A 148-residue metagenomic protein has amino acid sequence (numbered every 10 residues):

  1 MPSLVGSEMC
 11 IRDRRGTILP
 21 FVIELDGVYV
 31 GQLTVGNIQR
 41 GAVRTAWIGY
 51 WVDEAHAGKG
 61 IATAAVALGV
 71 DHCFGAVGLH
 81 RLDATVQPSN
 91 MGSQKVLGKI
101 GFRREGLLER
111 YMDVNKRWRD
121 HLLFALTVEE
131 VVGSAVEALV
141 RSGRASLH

Functional and structural regions predicted by a protein language model:
M1-G6, I11: Single conserved hydrophobic/aromatic residue that forms the stacking wall/gate of nucleotide- or nucleobase-binding
R12-G16, F102: Short loop/turn motifs at secondary-structure junctions and domain boundaries
P20-H148: Acyl-donor (CoA/ACP) binding surface of acyl/acetyltransferases
